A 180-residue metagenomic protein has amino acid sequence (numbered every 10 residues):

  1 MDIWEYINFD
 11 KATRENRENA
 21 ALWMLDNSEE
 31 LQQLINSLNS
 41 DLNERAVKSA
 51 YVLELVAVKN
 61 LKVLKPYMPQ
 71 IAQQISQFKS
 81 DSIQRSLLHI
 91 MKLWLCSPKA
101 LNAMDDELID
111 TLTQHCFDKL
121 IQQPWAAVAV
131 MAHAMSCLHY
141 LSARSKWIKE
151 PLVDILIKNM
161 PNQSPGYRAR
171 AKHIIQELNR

Functional and structural regions predicted by a protein language model:
M1-D10, E15-R17, H133, L152-R180: Eukaryotic acidic, Ser/Thr-rich intrinsically disordered low-complexity regions
M1-R14, L42-V52, I83-L95, V128-M135: HEAT-repeat alpha-solenoid elements in large eukaryotic scaffold proteins
D2-F9, Q32-N43, P69-K79, Q114-A126 (+1 more regions): HEAT/HEAT-like alpha-solenoid repeats
N19-N27, A57-K65, C96-I109, L141-E150: Flexible loop/turn segments at the boundaries of HEAT repeats in alpha-solenoid HEAT proteins
S28-K62: N-terminal interaction modules that seed assembly of large macromolecular complexes
V52-V58, S86-A100, H133-A143, I175-R180: Hydrophobic residues within the alpha-helices of tandem HEAT/HEAT-like
K62-D110: Helix-adjacent hinge/juxtasegments
T111-A171: A generic hydrophobic-segment detector
